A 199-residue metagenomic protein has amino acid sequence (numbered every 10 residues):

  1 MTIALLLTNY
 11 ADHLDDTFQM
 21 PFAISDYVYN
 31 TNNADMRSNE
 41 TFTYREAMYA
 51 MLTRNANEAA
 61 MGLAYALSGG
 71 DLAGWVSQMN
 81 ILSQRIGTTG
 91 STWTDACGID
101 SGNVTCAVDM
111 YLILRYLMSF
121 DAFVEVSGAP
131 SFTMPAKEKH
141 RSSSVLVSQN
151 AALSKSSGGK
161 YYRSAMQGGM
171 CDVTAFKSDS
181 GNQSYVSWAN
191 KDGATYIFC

Functional and structural regions predicted by a protein language model:
M1-V108, L117-D121: Active-site-adjacent loops and short helices of periplasmic peptidoglycan-processing enzymes
T88-T92, G98-C199: Domain-terminus/edge residues, biased toward the C-terminal soluble/receptor-binding domains of extracytoplasmic
